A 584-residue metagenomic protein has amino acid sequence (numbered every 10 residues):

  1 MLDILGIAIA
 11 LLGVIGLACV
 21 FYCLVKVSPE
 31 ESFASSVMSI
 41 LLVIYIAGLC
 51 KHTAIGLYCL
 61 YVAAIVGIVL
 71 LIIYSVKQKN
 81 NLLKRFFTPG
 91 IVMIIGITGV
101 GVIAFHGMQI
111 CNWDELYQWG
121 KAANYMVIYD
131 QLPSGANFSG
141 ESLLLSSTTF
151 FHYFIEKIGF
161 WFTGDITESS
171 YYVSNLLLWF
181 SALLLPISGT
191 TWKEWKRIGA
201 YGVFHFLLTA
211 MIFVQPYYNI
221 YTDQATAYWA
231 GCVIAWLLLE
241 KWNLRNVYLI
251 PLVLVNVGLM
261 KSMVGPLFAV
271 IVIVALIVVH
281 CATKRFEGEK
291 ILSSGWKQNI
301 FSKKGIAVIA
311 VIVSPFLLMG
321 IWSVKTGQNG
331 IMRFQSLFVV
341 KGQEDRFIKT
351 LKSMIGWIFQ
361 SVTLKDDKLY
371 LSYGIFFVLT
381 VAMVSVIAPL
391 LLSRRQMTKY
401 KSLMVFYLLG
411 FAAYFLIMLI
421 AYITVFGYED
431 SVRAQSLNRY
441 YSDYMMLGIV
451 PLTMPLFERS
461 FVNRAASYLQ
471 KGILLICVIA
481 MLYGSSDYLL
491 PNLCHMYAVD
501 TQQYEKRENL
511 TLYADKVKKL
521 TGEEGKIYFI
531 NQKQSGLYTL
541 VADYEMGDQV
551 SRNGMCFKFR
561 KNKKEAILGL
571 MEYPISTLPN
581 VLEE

Functional and structural regions predicted by a protein language model:
M1-K84: Membrane-embedded, hydrophobic transmembrane alpha-helices
G13-C23, L178-K193, S372-M404: Hydrophobic, aromatic-rich transmembrane alpha-helices and their immediate juxtamembrane boundary segments
L42-L49, V233-I234, V247-A275: Membrane-interface alpha helices of multi-pass inner-membrane proteins
I46, A123, F138-D165, V173-N175: Short hydrophobic/aromatic helix or loop-helix immediately within or flanking a transmembrane segment in polytopic
V62, N124, T222-A230, Y428-E458: Hydrophobic/aromatic-rich transmembrane helices and adjacent perimembrane loops
G101, G107-I110, F151, V279-E287 (+1 more regions): Membrane-lumen/periplasm interface segments of specific transmembrane helices in polyprenyl phosphate-linked
N246-V255, V270, V274, K297-V313 (+1 more regions): Signature aromatic-anchored transmembrane alpha helix within multi-pass, membrane-resident enzymes that catalyze glycan
V478-Y538: Membrane-embedded, lumen/periplasm-facing catalytic core of multi-pass transferases that use lipid-linked donors
